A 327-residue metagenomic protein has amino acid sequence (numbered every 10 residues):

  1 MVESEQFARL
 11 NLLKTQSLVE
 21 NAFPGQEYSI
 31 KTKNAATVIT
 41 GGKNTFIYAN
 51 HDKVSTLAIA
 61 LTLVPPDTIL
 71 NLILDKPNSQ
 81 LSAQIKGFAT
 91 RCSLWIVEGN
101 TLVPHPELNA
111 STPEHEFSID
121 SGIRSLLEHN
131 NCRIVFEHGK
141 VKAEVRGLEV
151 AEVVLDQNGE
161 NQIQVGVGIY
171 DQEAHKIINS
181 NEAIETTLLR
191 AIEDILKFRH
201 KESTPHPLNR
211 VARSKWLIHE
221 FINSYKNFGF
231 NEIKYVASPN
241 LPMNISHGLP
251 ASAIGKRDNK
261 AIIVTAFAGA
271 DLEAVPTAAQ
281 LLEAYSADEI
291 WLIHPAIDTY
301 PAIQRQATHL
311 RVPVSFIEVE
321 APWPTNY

Functional and structural regions predicted by a protein language model:
M1-Y327: Charged, terminal alpha-helix-loop-beta segments that serve as non-catalytic nucleic-acid engagement and/or assembly
